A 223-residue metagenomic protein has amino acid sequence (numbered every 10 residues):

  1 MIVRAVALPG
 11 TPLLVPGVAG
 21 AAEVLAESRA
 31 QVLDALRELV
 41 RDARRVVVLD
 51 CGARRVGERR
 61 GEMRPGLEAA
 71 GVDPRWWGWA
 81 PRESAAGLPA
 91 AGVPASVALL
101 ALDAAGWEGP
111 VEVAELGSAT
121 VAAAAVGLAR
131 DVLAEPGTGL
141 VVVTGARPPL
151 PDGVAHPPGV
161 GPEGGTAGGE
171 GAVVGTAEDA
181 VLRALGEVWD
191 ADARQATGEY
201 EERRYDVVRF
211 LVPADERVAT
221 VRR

Functional and structural regions predicted by a protein language model:
M1-A86, V126, T220: A short aromatic-anchored loop/beta-hairpin motif
R4-A5, A43-V48, G109-V113, P136-T144: Hydrophobic beta-strand segments of well-ordered beta-sheets in folded domains
L8-T11, C51-G52, V97, L116 (+1 more regions): Fold-independent oxyanion-binding glycine-rich loops and adjacent beta-strand/coil segments at enzyme active sites
V24-E27, P89, V93, V173: Short, contiguous, pocket-lining structural segments that sit at or immediately flank catalytic/ligand-binding sites
R37-V40, L116-R223: Catalytic cores of soluble, metal-dependent hydrolases
E58-R64, A69, P94, P149-G159 (+1 more regions): Short Gly/Thr/Asp-enriched flexible loops that form oxyanion-binding sites at enzyme active sites
W76-P136, L150-P151: Cap/lid and interdomain-hinge subdomains that line or gate substrate/regulatory clefts in soluble alpha/beta enzymes
